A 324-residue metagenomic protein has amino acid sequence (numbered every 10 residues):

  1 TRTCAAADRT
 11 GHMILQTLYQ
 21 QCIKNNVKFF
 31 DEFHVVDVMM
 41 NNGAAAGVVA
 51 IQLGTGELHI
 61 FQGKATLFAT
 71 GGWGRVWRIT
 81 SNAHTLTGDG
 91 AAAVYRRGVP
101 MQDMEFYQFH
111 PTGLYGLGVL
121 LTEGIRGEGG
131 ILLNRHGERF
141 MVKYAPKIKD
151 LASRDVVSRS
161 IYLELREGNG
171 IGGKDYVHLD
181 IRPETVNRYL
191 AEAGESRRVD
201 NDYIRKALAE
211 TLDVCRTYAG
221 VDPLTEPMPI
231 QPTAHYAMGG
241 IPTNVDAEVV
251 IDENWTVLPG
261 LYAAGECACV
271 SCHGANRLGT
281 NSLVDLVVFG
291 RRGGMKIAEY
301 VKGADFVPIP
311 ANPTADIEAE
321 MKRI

Functional and structural regions predicted by a protein language model:
T1-E57, Q62-K64, A69, H110-L117 (+1 more regions): Conserved redox-cofactor binding core of oxidoreductases
R9, G54, L58, G74-T85 (+7 more regions): Alpha-helix capping and helix-loop boundary segments enriched in small/acidic/polar residues
M13, T17-K24, G47, A65 (+8 more regions): Alpha-helical scaffold segments in soluble metabolic enzymes
V36-I51, A207-A268: A glycine-rich dinucleotide-binding beta-alpha-beta segment and adjacent secondary-structure elements that constitute
N41, L133-V142, P146-L151, I161 (+5 more regions): Glycine- and aromatic-enriched mobile tails/lids
I60-G71, V94, G137, L261-G265: Short hydrophobic core segments
A65-V119, L151, G279-K296: Glycine-rich loop(s) and the adjacent beta-strand/alpha-helix scaffold that form part
A93, V99-P229, K296-K302: An anion/pyrophosphate-binding glycine-rich loop and adjacent beta-alpha core in soluble alpha-beta enzymes
